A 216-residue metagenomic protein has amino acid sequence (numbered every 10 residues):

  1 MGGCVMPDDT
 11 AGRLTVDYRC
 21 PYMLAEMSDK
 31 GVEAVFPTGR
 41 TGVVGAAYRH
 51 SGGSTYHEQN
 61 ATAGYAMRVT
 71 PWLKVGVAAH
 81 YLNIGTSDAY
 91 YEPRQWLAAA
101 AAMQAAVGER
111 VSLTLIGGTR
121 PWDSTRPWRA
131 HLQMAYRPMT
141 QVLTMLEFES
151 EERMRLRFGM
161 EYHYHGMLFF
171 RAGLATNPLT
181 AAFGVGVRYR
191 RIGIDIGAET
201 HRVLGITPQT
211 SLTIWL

Functional and structural regions predicted by a protein language model:
C4-M6, G12-L216: Outer-membrane beta-barrel porins/channels
